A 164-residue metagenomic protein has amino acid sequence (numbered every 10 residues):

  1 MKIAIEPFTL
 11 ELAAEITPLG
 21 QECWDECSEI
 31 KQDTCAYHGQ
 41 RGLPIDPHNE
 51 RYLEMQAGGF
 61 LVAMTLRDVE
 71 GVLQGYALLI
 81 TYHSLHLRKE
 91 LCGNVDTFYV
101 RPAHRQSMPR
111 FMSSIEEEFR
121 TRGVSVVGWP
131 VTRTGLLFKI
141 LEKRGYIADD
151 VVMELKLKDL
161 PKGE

Functional and structural regions predicted by a protein language model:
K2-L19: A short beta-loop-alpha structural element at the N-terminal edge of CoA-dependent acyl/N-acetyltransferase catalytic
P18-H38: Helix-loop element at the rim of GNAT/NAT acetyltransferase active sites that forms part of the acceptor-substrate
K31-A63, D68, A77-R88: A conserved beta-strand-loop-helix scaffold within acyl/acetyltransferase catalytic domains
E70-Y76, G93: Glycine-rich phosphate/pyrophosphate-binding loop shared by adenosine-nucleotide-utilizing enzymes
N94-Q106: A short, internal acetyl-CoA/4′-phosphopantetheine-binding micro-motif in the GNAT/acyltransferase core
R105-E117: Conserved acetyl-CoA-binding loop-helix of GNAT-fold acetyltransferases
V127-F138: Conserved beta-strand-loop-alpha-helix junction that forms the acyl-donor binding cleft
P130-V131, I147-K158: Conserved catalytic-core motifs of GNAT/GCN5-like acyltransferases
